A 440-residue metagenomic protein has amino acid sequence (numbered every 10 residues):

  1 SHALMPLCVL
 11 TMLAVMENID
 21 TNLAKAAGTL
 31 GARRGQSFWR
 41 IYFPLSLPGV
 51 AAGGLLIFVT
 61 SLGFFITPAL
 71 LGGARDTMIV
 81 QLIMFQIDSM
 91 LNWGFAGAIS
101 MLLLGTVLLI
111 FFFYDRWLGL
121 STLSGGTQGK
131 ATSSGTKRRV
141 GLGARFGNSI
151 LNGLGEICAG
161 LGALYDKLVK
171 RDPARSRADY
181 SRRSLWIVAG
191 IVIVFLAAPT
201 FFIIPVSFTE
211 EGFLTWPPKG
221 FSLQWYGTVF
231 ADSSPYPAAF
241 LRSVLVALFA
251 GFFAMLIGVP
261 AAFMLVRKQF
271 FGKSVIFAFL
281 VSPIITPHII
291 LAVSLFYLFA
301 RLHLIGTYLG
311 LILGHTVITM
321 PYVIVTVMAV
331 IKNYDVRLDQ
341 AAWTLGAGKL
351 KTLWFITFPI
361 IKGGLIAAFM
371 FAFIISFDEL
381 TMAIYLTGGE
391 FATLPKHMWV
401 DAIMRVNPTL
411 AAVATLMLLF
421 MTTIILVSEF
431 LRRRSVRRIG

Functional and structural regions predicted by a protein language model:
S1, F208, S234-L265: Transmembrane alpha-helix signature in integral membrane proteins
S1, G35, L71-A74, D166-R177 (+6 more regions): Membrane-interfacial helix termini and adjacent extracytoplasmic/periplasmic loops of multi-pass transporters
H2-D20, R34-G63, V188, I193-T200 (+4 more regions): Transmembrane alpha-helices
C8, G49-M84, I203-G212, V323 (+1 more regions): Non-cytoplasmic
L10-A24, G28, W39, F95-D172 (+4 more regions): C-terminal transmembrane helix and the adjacent membrane-cytosol boundary/short C-terminal tail of inner/organellar
M12, T21-A24, F38, Y42 (+5 more regions): Transmembrane-helix boundary motif in ABC transporter permease subunits
P68-L120, R177-S181, L223-P235, F377 (+1 more regions): Interhelical loop and adjacent transmembrane-helix boundary motif in polytopic membrane transport permeases
L108, D172-F202, I276: N-terminal signal-anchor/first transmembrane alpha helix
